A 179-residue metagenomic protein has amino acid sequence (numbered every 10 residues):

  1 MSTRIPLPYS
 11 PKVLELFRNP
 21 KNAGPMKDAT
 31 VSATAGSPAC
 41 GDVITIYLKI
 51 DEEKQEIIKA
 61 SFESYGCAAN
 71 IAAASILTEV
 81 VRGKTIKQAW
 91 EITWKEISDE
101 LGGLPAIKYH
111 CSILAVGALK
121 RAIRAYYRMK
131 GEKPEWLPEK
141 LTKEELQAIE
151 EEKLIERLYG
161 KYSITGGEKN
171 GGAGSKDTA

Functional and structural regions predicted by a protein language model:
S2-D28, S32-A33, K84-Q88, I92-A179: C-terminal binding/interaction regions
P8-S10, F17, T45, S61-F62 (+1 more regions): Broad hydrophobic/π-residue packing in well-ordered secondary structure
A23-I57: Structured beta-strand/loop patches that form or line metal/cofactor-binding pockets in enzymes
A39, K49-I113: Active-site- and interface-proximal helix/loop "cap" or "latch" segments in soluble metabolic and energy-transducing
